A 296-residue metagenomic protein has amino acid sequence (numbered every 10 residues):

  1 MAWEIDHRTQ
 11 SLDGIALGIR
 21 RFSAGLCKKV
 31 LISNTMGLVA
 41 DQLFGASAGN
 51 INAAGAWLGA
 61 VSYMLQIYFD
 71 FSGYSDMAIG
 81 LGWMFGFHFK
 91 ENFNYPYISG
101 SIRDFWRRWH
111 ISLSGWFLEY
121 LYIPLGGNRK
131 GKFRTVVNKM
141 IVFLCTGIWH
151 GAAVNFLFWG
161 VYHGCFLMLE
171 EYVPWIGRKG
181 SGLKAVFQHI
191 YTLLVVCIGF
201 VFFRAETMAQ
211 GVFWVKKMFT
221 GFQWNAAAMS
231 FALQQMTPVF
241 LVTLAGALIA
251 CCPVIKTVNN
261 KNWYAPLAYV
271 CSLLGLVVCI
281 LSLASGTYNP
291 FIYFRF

Functional and structural regions predicted by a protein language model:
M1-A247, C251, N260-R295: Membrane-embedded transmembrane alpha-helical bundles that form the catalytic cores of multi-pass lipid-modifying
